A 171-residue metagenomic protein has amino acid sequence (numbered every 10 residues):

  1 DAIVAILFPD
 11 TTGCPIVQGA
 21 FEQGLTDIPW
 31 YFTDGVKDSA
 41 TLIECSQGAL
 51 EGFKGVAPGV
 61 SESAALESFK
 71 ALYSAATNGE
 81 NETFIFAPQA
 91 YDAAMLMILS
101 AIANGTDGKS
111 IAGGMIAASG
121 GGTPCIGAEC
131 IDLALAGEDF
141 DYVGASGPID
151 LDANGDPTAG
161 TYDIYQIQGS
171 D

Functional and structural regions predicted by a protein language model:
D1-D171: Extracytosolic ligand-binding ectodomains
